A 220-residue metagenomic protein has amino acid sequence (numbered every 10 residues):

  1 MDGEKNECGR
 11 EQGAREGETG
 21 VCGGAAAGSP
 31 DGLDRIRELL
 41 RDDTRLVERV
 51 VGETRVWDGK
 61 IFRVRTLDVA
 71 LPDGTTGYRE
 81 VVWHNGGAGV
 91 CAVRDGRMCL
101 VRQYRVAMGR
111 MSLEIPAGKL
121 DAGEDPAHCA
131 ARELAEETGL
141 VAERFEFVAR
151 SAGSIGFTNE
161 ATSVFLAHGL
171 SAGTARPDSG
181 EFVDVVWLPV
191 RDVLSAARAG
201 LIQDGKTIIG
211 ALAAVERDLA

Functional and structural regions predicted by a protein language model:
D2, V21-G23, S29-D34, L40 (+3 more regions): Conserved Nudix-box catalytic region and its N-terminal flanking loop in Nudix hydrolases and closely related
E48-G89, R94: Acidic, metal-coordinating catalytic segment for phosphate/diphosphate chemistry, firing primarily on the Nudix
G59, A107, S154-F157: Short glycine/serine/proline-enriched coil/turn segments at secondary-structure junctions
G77, A88-G89, R94, K119-G205: Unchanged
A214-A220: Short helix-capping/linker segments at secondary-structure and domain boundaries
